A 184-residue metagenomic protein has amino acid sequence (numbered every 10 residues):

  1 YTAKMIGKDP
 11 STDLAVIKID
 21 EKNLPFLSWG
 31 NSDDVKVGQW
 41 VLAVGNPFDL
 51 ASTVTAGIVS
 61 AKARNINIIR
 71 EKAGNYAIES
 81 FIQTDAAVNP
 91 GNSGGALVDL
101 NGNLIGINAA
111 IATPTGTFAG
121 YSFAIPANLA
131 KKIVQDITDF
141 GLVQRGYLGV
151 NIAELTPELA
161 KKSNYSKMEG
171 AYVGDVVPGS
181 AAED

Functional and structural regions predicted by a protein language model:
Y1-E183: Serine-dependent protease modules
